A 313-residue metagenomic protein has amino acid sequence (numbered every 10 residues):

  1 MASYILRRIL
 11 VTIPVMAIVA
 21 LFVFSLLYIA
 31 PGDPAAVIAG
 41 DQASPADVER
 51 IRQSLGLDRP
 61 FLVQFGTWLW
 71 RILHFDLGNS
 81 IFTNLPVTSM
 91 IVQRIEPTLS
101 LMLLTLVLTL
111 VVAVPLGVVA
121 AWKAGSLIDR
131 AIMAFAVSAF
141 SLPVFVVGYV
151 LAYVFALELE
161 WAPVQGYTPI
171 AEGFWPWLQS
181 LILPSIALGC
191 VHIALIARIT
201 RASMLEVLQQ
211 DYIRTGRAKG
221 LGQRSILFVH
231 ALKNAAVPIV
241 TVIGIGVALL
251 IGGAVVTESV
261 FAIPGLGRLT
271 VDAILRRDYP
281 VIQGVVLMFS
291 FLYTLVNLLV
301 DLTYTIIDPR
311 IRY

Functional and structural regions predicted by a protein language model:
A2-Y4, V92-D129, V144, L157 (+1 more regions): Alpha-helical transmembrane segments of integral membrane proteins, especially multi-pass inner/plasma-membrane
S3, R7, V63, T67-R71 (+1 more regions): Short hydrophobic helices that act as membrane-entry/anchoring signals
L6-M16: N-terminal signal-anchor/signal peptide hydrophobic helix marking the start of the first transmembrane segment
T12, A20, Q42, L110 (+5 more regions): Residue-level recognition of pore/gate-forming positions within transmembrane alpha-helices of multi-pass
V15-G66, L159-S180: Hydrophobic alpha-helical transmembrane segments of membrane transport/permease proteins and related membrane-embedded
A17-F22, L103-V107, V150-L151, L287: Hydrophobic alpha-helical transmembrane segments of multi-pass integral membrane proteins
F22-I29, R59, T67-W70, A134-Q165 (+1 more regions): Membrane-water interface segments at the C-terminal ends of transmembrane alpha-helices in multi-pass inner-membrane
D58-V114: An internal, D/E-rich "acidic patch" concept
